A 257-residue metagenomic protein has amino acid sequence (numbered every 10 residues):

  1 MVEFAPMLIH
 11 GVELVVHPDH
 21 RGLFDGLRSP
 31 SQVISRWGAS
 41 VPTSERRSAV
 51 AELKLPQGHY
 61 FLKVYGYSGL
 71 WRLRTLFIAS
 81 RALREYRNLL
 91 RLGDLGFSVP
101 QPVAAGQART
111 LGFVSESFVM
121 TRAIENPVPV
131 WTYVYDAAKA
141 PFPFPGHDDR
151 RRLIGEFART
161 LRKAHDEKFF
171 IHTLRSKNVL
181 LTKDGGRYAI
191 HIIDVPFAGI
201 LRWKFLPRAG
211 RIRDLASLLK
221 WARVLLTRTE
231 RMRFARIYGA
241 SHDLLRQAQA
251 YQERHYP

Functional and structural regions predicted by a protein language model:
M1-S40: Juxta-kinase regulatory segment immediately upstream of eukaryotic protein kinase catalytic domains
G26-Y135, P141-F142, R162-E167, I171: Conserved ATP-binding subdomain of kinase catalytic cores across diverse folds
H59-F61, R187-I190: Short, mixed charged/polar active-site loops that provide acid/base catalysis or chelate metal/phosphate cofactors
A138-R152: Activation segment of protein kinase catalytic domains, centered on the conserved DFG
D148-D166: Amphipathic alpha-helical segments that line or abut small-molecule/effector binding pockets and mediate allosteric
L174-L181: Hydrophobic residue at the +6 position relative to the catalytic HRD Asp in the kinase catalytic loop
L181-R187: Activation-loop N-terminal segment of eukaryotic-like protein kinases
Y188-P257: C-lobe/activation-segment region of protein kinase-like
